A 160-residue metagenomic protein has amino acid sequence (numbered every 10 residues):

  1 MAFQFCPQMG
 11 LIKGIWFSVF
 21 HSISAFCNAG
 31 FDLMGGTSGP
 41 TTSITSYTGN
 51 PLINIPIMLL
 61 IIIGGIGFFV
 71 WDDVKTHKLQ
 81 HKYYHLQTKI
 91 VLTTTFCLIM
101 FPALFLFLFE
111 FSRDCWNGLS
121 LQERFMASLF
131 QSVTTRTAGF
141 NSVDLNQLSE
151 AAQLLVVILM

Functional and structural regions predicted by a protein language model:
M1-M160: Membrane-proximal intracellular helices of multi-pass ion channels
